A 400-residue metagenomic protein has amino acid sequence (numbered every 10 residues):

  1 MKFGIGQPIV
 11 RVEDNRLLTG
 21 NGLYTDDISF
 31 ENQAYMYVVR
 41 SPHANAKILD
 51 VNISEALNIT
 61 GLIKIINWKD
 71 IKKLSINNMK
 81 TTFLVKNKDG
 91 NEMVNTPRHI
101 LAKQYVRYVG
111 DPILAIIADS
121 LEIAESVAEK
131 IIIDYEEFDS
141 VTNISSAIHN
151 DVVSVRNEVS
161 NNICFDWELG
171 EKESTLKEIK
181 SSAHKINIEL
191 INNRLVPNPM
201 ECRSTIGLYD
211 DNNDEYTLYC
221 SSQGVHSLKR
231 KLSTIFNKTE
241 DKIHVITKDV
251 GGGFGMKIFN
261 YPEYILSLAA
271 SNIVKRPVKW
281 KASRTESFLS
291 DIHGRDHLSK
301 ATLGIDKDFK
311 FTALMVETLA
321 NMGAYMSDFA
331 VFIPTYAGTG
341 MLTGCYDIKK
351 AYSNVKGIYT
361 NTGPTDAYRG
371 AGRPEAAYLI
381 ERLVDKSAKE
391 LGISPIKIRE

Functional and structural regions predicted by a protein language model:
M1-S160: Flexible, low-hydrophobicity surface segments
Q7, E13-R16, T82, K88-V94 (+2 more regions): Glycine-rich loop/linker segments at domain edges
G20, K64-W68, Y108, I186-L190 (+4 more regions): General beta-strand structural signal in soluble alpha/beta enzymes
N32-Y35, I59-I63, K103, G110-I113 (+8 more regions): Short coil/turn connectors at secondary-structure junctions
V38-W68, L114-D134, T205-V274, V331-M341 (+1 more regions): Alpha-helical support elements that line or immediately flank enzyme active sites and cofactor-binding pockets
I76-K80, V127-K130, N198, K229-K231 (+5 more regions): Short acidic, glycine/serine/threonine-rich loops at helix termini
F83-E122, M256-K307, T365-E390: Glycine-rich and small/hydrophobic secondary-structure elements
S222-V225, D249-G253, A282-I292, T318-G323 (+1 more regions): Acidic, glycine-rich active-site loops and adjacent beta-strand->loop/helix elements that engage anionic groups
